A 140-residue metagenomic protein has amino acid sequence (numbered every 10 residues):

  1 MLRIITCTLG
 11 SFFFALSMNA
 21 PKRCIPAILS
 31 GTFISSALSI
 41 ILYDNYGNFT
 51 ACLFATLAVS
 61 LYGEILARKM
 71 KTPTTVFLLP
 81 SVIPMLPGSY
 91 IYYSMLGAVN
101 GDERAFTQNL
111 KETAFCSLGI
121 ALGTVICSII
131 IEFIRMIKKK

Functional and structural regions predicted by a protein language model:
M1-G63, R68, T74-T75, S94-K140: Alpha-helical transmembrane segments and their membrane-interface boundaries that form or gate the permeation pathway
P73-I83: The feature identifies polytopic integral membrane transport proteins across all domains of life
P84-Y90: Proline-centric
